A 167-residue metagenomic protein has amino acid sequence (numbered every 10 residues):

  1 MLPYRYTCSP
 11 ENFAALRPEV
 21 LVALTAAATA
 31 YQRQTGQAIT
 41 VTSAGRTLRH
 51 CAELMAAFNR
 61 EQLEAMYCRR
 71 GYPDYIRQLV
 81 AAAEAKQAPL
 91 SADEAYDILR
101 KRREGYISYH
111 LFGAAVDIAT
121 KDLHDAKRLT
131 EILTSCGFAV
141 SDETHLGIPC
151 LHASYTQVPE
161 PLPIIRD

Functional and structural regions predicted by a protein language model:
L2-R46, E64-C68: Active-site acidic/histidine clusters and adjacent loop/turn architecture that either coordinate catalytic ions
L21-A28, C51-M55, A126-T130: Extracytoplasmic/secreted envelope proteins and their assembly/folding machinery, especially bacterial periplasmic
T29-G36, H50, A56-R60, T134 (+1 more regions): Sec-exported extracytoplasmic/periplasmic mature domains
S43-T47, F58, T120-D122, Q157: A mature extracytoplasmic/lumenal domain signature
R49-M55, C150-Y155: Short, solvent-exposed polar/charged micro-motifs at secondary-structure junctions
H50-Y67, D93-L99: Charged, often glycine-rich, active-site loop that binds/positions anionic groups
F58-L79, E84-K86: A charged helix-plus-loop insertion that forms the helical arch/lid used to bind and gate nucleic-acid substrates
V80-D167: Catalytic cores and adjacent binding grooves of peptidoglycan-active enzymes
